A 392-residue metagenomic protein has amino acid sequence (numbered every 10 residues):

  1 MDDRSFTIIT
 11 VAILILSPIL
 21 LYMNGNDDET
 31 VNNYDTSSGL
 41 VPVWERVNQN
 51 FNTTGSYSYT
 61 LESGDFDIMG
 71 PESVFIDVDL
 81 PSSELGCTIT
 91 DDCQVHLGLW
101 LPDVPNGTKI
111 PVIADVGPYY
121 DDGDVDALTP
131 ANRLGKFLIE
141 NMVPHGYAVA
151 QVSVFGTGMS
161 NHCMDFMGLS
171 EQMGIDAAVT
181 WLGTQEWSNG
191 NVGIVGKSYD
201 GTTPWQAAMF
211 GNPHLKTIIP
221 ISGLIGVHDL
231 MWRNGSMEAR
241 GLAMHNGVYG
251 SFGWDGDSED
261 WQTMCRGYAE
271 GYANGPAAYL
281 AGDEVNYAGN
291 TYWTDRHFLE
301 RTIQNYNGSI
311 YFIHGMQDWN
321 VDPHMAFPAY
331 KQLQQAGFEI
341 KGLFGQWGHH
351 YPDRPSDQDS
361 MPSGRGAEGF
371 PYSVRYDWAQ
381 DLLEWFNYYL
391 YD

Functional and structural regions predicted by a protein language model:
M1-S37: Secretory targeting signatures
Y34-S63, L80, N132-K136, P144 (+1 more regions): Accessory cap/linker subdomain of secreted extracellular hydrolases
T54-T108: N-terminal cap/lid segment of alpha/beta-hydrolase-fold proteins
V104-G183, P355-G369: Cap/lid segment of the alpha/beta-hydrolase catalytic domain
S170, V195, Y199-C265, Q334-E384: A catalytic-pocket lid/entrance helix-loop region that shapes and gates access to the active site across common
E186-S198: Alpha/beta-hydrolase fold nucleophile elbow
Y306, F312-H314, D318: Short beta-strand/loop motif that positions the catalytic acidic residue of the alpha/beta-hydrolase fold
W319-F327: Conserved alpha/beta-hydrolase "acid-adjacent" motif
